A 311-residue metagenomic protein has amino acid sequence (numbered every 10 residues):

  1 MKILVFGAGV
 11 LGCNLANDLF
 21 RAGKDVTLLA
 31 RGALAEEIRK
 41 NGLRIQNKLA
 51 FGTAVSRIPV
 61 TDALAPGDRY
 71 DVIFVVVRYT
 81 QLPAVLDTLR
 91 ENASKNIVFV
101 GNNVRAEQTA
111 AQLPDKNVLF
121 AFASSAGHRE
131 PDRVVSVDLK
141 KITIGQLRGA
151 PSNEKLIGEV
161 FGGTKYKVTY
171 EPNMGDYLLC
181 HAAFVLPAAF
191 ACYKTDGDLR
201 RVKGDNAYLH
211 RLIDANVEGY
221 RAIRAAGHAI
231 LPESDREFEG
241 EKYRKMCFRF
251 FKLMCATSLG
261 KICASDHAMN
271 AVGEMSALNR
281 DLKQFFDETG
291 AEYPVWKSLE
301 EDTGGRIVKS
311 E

Functional and structural regions predicted by a protein language model:
M1-F51: NAD(P)+-binding Rossmann beta1-loop-alpha1 motif at the extreme N-terminus of oxidoreductases
I3, D25-V26, I97, V118 (+1 more regions): Hydrophobic anchor at the start of a short beta-strand that flanks the dinucleotide cofactor-binding loop
K24, Y166, H228: Short phosphate-binding/catalytic loops that engage adenosine nucleotides
L43-V60, V185: N-terminal glycine-rich dinucleotide-binding loop that anchors FAD/FMN and/or NAD(P) in oxidoreductases
G52-V135: Rossmann-like NAD(P)(H) cofactor-binding subdomain of soluble oxidoreductases
R105-A183, P187: Rossmann-fold dinucleotide-binding core
G175-K203, A207-Y220: Active-site-proximal catalytic alpha-helix in oxidoreductases
V217-Y220, R224-E311: NAD(P)-dependent Rossmann-like dehydrogenase/reductase catalytic/cofactor-binding core
